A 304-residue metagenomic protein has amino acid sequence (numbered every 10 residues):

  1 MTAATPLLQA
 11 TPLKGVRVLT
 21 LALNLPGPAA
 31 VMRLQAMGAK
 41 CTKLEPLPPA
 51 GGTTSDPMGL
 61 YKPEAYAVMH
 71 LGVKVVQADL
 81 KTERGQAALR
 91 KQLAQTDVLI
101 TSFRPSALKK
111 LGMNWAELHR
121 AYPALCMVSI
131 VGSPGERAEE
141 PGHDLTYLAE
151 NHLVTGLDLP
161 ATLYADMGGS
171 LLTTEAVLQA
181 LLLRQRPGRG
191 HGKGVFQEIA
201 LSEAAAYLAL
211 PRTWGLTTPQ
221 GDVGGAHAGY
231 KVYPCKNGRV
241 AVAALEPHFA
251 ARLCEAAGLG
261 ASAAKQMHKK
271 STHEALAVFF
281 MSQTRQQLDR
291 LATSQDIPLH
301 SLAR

Functional and structural regions predicted by a protein language model:
M1-G192, Q283-Q287: N-terminal helix-loop segment corresponding to the beta1-alpha1 unit of nucleotide/adenylate-binding folds
P12, P28, V195, I199-A204 (+4 more regions): An alpha-helix initiation/capping motif
C41, V76, Q197-I199, L299: Generic structural signal for residues in well-ordered beta-strands
D56-L60, Q220-G225, F279: Short linear motifs in intrinsically disordered
A78, I130, A200-S202, L302-R304: Conserved beta-strand termini and adjacent loop/short-helix elements that scaffold enzyme active sites in alpha/beta
L108, M167, L171, F196-I199 (+4 more regions): Generic detection of long, well-ordered alpha-helical segments
L183-E198, E203-G260: Active-site-lining helix/loop region of Rossmann-like oxidoreductase modules
A228-A303: Aromatic-enriched alpha-helical interface/lid elements that frame and gate functional surfaces
